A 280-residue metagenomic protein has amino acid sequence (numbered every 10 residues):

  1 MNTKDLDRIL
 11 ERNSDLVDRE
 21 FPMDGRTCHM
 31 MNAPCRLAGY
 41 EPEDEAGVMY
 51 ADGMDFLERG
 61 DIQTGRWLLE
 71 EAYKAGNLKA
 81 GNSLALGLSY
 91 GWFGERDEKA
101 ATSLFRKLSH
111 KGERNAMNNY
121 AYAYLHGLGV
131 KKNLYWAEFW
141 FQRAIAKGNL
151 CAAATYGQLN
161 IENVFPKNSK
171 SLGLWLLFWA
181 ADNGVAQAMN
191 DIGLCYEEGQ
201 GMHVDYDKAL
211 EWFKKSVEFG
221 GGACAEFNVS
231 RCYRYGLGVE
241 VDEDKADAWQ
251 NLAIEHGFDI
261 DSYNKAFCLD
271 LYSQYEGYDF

Functional and structural regions predicted by a protein language model:
D7, V241, K245-F280: Terminal, low-structured helical/coil segments at or just beyond the last alpha-helical repeat
R26-M31, R59-W67, E95-L104, K131-W140 (+3 more regions): Structural signature of tandem alpha-helical TPR/SEL1-like repeats, specifically the intra-repeat loop/turn
A33-V48: TPR-adjacent "capping" and linker segments in tetratricopeptide-repeat scaffold/adaptor proteins
P42-E45, A75-L78, Y90-W92, K111-R114 (+10 more regions): Short helix-capping/linker turns of helical repeat alpha-solenoids
D44-W67, E71, S89-Y90: Alpha-helical segment of the N-proximal tetratricopeptide repeat
M49-F56, G81-Y90, A121-H126, A153-E162 (+3 more regions): Hydrophobic face of amphipathic alpha-helices that form TPR/SEL1-like repeat modules and related alpha-solenoid
E71-A72, K107-L108, R143-A144, F178-A180 (+2 more regions): Canonical positions in the second alpha-helix
A186-D259: Ankyrin-repeat and related helical/solenoid repeat scaffolds used for protein-protein interactions
